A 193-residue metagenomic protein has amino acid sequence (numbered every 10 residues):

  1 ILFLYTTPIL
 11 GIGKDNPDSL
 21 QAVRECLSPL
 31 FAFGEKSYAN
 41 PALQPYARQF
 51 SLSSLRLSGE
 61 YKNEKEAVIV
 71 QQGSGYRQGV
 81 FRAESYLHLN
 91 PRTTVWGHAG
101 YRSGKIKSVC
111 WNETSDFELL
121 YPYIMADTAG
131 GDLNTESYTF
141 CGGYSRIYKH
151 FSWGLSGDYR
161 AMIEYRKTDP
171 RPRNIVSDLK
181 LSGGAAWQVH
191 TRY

Functional and structural regions predicted by a protein language model:
I1-Q21: Bacterial Sec-dependent N-terminal signal peptides
D15-R24, K107-E113, K167, Y193: Outer-membrane beta-barrel and related beta-rich outer-membrane complex signature in Gram-negative bacteria
Q49-L55, P91-G97, K149-W153, H190-Y193: Outer-envelope beta-barrel architecture signal
G59-K65, Y101-K105, Y148-H150, Y159-I163: Transmembrane beta-strands of outer-membrane beta-barrel pores
A67-Q71, I124-G130, Y165-P172: Extracellular loop and loop/strand-boundary signature of outer-membrane beta-barrel proteins
G75-F81, N134-F140, P170-L181: Residues that define the transmembrane beta-barrel architecture of outer-membrane proteins
F81-L87, F140-R146, L181-W187: Residues on the lipid-exposed face of transmembrane beta-strands in outer-membrane beta-barrel proteins
G143-K167, D178-S182: Surface-exposed extracellular loop regions of Gram-negative outer-membrane beta-barrel proteins
